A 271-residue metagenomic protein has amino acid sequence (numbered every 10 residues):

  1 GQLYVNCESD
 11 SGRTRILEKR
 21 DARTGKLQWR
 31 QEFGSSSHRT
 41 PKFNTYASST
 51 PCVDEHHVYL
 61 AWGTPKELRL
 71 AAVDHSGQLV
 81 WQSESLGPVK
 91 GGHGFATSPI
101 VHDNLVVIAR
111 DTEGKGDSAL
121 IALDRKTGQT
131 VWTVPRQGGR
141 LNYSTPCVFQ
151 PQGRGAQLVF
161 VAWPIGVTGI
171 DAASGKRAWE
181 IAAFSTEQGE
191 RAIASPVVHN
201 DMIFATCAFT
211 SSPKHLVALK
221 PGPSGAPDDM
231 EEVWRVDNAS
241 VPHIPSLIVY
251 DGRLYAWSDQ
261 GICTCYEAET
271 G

Functional and structural regions predicted by a protein language model:
G1-G271: Noncatalytic, solvent-exposed loop/strand surfaces of beta-propeller-type extracellular/periplasmic domains
